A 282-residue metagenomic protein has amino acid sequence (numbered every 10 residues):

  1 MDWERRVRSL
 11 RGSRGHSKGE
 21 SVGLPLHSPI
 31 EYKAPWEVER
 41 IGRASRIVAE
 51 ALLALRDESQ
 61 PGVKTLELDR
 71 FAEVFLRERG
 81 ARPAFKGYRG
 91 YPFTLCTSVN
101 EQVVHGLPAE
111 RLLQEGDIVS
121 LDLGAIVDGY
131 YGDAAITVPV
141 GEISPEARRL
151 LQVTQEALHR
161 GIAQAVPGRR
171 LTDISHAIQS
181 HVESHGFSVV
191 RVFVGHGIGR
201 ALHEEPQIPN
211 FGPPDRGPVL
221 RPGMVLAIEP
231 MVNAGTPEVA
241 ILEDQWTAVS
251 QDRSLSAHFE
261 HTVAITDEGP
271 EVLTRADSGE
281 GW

Functional and structural regions predicted by a protein language model:
M1-W282: Active-site neighborhoods and metal-handling regions in enzymes and metal-associated proteins
